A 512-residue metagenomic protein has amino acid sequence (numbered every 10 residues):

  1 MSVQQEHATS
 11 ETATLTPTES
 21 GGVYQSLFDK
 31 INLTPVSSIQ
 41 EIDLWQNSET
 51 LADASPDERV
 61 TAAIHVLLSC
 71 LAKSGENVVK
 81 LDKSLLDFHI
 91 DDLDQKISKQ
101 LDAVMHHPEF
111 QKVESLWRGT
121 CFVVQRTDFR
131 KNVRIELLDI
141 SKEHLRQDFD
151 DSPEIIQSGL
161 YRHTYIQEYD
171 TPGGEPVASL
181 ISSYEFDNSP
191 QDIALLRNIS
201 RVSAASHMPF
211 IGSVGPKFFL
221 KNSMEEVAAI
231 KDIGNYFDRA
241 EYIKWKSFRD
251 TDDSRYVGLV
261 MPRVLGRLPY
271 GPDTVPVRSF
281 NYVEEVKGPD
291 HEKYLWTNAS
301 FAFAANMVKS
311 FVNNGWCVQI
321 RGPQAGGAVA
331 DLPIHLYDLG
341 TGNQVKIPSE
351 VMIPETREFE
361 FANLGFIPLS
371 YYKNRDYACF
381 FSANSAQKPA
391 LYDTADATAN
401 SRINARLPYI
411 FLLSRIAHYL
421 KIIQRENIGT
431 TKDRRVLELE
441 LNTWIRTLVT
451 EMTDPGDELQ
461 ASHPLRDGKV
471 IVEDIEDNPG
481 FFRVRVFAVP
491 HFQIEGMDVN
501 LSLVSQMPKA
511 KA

Functional and structural regions predicted by a protein language model:
S2-E143, D150: N-terminal-proximal low-complexity accessory segments that begin disordered and transition into the first
S55, F280-E440, V499: Long, contiguous, structured domain-core segments that constitute the functional module of a protein
K96, Q100, L116-V123, V202 (+3 more regions): Generic, well-ordered alpha-helical scaffold segments in large soluble proteins
P108-S115, V133, L220-K221, P455-S462: Short, glycine/acidic-rich hinge or "gate" loops at secondary-structure transitions that mediate conformational
S115-N188: Long, charge-patterned amphipathic interaction tracts in eukaryotic proteins
Y169-P348: Extended, regular secondary-structure scaffolds
V436-A461: Short, hydrophobic/π-rich interface segment
K469-A512: C-terminal edge-of-domain segments
